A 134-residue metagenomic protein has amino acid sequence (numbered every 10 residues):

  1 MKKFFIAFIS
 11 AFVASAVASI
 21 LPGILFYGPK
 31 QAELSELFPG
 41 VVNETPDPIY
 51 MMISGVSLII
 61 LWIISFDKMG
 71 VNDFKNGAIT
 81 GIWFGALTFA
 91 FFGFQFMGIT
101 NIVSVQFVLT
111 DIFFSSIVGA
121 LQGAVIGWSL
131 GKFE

Functional and structural regions predicted by a protein language model:
M1-E134: Juxtamembrane/disordered regions of integral membrane proteins
